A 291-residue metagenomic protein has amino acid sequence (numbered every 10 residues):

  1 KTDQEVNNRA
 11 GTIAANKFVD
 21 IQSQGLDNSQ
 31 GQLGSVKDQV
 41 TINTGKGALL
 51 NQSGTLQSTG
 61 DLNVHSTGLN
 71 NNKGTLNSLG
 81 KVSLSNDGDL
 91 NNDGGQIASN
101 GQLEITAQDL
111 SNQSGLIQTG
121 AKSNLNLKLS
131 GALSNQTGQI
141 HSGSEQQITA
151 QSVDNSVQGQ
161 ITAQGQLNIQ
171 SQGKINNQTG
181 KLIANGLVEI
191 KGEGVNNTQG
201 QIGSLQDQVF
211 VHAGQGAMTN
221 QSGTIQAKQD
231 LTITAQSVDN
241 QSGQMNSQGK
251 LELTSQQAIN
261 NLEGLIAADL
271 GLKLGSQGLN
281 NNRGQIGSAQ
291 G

Functional and structural regions predicted by a protein language model:
Q4-N8, T12-A14, F18-D20, G25-G34 (+33 more regions): Extracellular beta-strand scaffolds
